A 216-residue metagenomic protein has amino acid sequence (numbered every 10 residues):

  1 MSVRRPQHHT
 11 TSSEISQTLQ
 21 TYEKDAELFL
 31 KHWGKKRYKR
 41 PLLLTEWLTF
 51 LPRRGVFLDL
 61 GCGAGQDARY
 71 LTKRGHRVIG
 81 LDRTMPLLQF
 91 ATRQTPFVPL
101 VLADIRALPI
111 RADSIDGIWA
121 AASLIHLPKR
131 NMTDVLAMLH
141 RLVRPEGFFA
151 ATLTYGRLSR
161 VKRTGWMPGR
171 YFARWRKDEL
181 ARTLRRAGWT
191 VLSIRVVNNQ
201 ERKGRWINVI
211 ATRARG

Functional and structural regions predicted by a protein language model:
V3-P52: Conserved class I S-adenosyl-L-methionine
L58, A64-A107: Class I SAM-dependent methyltransferase SAM/SAH-binding core
R106-G117: A short acidic, Gly/Pro-enriched loop at the edge of an enzyme's catalytic core that lines a small-molecule cofactor
T133-P145: A short glycine-rich, Lys/Arg-flanked "PGG" loop and its adjoining helix->strand segment in the class I
E146-L153: Conserved beta-strand signature within the Rossmann-like core of class I S-adenosyl-L-methionine
T154-Y171: Short, glycine-/aromatic-enriched active-site segment of Class I SAM-dependent methyltransferases
F172-A187: Short alpha-helix
N198-G216: Core SAM-dependent methyltransferase catalytic element
